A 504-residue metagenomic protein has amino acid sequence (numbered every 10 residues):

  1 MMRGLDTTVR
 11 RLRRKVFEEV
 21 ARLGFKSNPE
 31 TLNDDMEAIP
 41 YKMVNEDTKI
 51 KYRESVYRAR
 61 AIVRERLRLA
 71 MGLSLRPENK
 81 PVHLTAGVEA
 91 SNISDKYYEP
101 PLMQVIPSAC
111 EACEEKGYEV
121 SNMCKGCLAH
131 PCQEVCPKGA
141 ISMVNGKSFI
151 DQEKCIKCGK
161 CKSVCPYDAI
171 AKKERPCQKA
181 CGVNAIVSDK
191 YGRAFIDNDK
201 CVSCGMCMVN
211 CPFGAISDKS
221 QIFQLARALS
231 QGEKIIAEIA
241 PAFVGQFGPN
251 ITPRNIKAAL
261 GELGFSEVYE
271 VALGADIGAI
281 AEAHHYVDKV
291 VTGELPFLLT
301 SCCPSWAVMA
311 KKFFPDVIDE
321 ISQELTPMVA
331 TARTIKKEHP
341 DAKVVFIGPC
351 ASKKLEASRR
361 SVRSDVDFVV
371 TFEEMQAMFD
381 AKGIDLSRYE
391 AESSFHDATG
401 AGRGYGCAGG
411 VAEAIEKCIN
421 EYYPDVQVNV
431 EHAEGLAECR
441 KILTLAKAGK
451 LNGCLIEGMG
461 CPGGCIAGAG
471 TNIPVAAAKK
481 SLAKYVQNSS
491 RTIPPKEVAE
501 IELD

Functional and structural regions predicted by a protein language model:
M1-E78, D218-D504: Iron-sulfur-associated redox domains of electron-transfer enzymes in respiratory and anaerobic energy metabolism
P77-H83, K96-E99: Acidic, serine/threonine-rich, charge-biased low-complexity segments in large eukaryotic scaffold/adaptor proteins
N92-S121, K138-G139: N-terminal [4Fe-4S]-dependent radical SAM core
C113-E134, S163: Glycine-rich adenosyl-nucleotide cofactor-binding module
E114-G117, H130, G159, G205 (+1 more regions): Short flexible coil/turn linkers enriched for glycine and charged/polar residues that connect secondary-structure
E119-S121, D151, A237-I239: Short glycine-rich or small-residue beta-strand-to-loop segments that form or flank ligand, phosphate, metal/Fe-S
M123, K154-K157, S203, Y286-V287: Active-site-facing alpha/beta catalytic cores
A129-Q152, K160-D197, V202, M206-Q221 (+1 more regions): Iron-sulfur cluster-binding cysteine motifs and their immediate structural context in ferredoxin-like electron-transfer
